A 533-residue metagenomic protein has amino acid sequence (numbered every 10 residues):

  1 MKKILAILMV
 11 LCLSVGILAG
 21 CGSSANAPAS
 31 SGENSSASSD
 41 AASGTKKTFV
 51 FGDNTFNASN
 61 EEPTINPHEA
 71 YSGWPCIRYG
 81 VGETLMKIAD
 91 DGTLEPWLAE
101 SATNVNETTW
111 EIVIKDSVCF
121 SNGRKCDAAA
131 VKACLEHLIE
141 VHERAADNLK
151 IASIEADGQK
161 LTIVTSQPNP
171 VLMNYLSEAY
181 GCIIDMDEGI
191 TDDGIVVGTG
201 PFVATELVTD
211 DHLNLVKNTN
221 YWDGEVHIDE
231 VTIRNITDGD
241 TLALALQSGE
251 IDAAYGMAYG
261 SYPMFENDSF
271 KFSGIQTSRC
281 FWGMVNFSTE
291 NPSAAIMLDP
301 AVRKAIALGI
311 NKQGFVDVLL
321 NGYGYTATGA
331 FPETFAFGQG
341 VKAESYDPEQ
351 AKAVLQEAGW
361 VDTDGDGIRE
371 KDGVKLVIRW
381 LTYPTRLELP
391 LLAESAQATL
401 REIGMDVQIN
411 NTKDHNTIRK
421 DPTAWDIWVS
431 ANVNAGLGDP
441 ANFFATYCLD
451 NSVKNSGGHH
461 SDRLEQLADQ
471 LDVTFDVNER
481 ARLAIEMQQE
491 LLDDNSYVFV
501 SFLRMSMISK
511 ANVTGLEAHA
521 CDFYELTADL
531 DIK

Functional and structural regions predicted by a protein language model:
G52-V105, V197, C521-D522: N-terminal lobe/hinge region of extracytoplasmic solute-binding protein
Y71, T93, L176-V226, E230 (+2 more regions): Gly/Pro-rich hinge or "lid" segments in bacterial periplasmic/extracellular proteins
E100-H142, I296: Aromatic- and charge-enriched surface segment that lines or borders ligand/interaction sites
T103-E107, A146-M186: Surface-exposed binding/hinge segments that line and control ligand-binding clefts or catalytic entry sites
A145, S153-E155, T205-N214, T232-N291: Extracellular/periplasmic solute-recognition and catalytic clefts
M297-Q397, E486: Append "and occasionally in soluble cytosolic enzymes with long acidic Gly/Pro-rich linkers
G309-Q339, E388-Q397, R419-K533: Detector for C-terminal structural segments
V361-N434, M505: Ligand/substrate-recognition segments at binding pockets and active sites
